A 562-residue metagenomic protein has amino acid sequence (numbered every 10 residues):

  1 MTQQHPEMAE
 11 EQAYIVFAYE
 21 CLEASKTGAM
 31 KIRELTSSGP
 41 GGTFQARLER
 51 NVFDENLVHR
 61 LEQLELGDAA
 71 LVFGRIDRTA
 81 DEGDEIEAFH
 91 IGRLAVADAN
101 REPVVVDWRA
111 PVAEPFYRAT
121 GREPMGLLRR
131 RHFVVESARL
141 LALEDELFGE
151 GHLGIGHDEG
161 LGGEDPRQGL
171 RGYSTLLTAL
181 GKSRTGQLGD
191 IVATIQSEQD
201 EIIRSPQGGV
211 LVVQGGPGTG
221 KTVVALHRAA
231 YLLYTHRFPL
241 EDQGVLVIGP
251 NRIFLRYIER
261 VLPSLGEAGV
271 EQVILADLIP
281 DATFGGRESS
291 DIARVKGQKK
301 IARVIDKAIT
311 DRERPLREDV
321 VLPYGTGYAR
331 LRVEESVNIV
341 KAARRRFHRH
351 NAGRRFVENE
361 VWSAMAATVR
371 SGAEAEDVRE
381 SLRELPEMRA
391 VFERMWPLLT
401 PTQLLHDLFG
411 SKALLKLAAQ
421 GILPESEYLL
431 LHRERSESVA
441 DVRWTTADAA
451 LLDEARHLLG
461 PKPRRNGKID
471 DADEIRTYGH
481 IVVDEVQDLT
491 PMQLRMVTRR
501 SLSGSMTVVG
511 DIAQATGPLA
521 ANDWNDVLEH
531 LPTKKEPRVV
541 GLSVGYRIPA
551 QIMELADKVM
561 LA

Functional and structural regions predicted by a protein language model:
M1, P6-A9, V16-S25, A69 (+4 more regions): P-loop NTPase Walker
M1-V192, Q196-E201: Extended, charged low-complexity regulatory segments
L71, I76-R78, G83-V112, G269-A343 (+1 more regions): Conserved P-loop NTPase-based nucleic-acid remodeling module centered on helicase motor cores
G154-H157, P315-H480, L489-L494: Conserved helicase NTPase catalytic core signature
R171-G172, L278-E288, S336-K341, V369-G372 (+2 more regions): Short acidic (Asp/Glu) and glycine-rich catalytic loops that position anionic groups and cofactors
G181, G244, I248, D291-Q298 (+6 more regions): Hydrophobic alpha-helical scaffolding
V213-G215, E485, D511: The Walker A (P-loop) glycine that initiates the GxxxxGKT/S ATP-binding motif of P-loop NTPases
F238, D242-Q243, R252-K296, A449 (+3 more regions): Conserved helicase motor core of SF1/SF2 NTP-dependent helicases
